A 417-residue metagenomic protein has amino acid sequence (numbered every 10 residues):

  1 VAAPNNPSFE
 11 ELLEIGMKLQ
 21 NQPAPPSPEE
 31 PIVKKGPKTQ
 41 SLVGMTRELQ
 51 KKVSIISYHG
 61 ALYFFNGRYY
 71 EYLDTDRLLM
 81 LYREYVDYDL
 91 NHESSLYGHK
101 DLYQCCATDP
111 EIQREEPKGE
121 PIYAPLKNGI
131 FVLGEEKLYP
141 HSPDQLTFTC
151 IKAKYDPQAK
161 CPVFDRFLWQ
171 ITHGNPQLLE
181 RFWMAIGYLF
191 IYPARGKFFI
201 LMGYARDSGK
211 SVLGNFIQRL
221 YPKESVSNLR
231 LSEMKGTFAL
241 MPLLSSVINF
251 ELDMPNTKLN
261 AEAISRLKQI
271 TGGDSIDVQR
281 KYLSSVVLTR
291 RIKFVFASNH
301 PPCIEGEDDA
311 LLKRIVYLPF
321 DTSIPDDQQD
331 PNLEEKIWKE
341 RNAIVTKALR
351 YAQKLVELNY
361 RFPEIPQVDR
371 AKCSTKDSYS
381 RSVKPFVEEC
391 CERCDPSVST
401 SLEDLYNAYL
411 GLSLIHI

Functional and structural regions predicted by a protein language model:
A3-Y58, D87-L414: Feature primarily recognizes SF3-like P-loop helicase cores of small DNA viruses
A61-N66, I130: Short polybasic amphipathic segments
F64, Y69-Y82: Trp- and S/T/G-rich repeat-edge/linker motifs of beta-rich repeat architectures
